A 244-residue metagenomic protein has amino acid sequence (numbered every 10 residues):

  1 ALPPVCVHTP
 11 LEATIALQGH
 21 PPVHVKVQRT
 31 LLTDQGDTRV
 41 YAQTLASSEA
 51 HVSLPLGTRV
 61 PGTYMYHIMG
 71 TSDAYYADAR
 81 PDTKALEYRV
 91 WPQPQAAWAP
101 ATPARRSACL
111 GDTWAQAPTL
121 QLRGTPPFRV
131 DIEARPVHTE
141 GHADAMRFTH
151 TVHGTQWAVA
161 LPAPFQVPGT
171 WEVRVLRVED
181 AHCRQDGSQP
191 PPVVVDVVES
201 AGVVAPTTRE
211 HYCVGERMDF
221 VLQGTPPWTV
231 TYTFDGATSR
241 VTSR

Functional and structural regions predicted by a protein language model:
A1-R244: Extracellular low-complexity Ser/Thr/Asn/Gly-rich intrinsically disordered segments
